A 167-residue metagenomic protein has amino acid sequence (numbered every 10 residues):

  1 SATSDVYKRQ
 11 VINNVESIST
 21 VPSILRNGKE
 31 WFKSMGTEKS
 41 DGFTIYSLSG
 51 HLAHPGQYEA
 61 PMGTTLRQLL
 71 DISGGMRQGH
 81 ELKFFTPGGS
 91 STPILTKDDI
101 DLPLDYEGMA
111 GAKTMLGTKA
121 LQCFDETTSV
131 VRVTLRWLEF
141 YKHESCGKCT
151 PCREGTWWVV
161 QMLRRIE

Functional and structural regions predicted by a protein language model:
A2-Y7: Short, small-residue-biased leader/transition segments that mark boundaries at the very start of proteins
V11, T20, I45-S47, G56-P61 (+5 more regions): Structured core elements
I18-S19, A53-G56, L66-Q68, R77-Q78 (+3 more regions): Flexible loop/turn segments at secondary-structure boundaries
R26-G79, F140: Long hydrophobic segments that form regular secondary structure
R77-M109: Terminal amphipathic helices with adjacent charged low-complexity linkers/tails
T86-S91, E139-Q161: Local cysteine-cluster metal-coordination motifs and their immediate loop/turn environment, predominantly Fe-S cluster
L102-F124: Glycine-rich and small/hydrophobic secondary-structure elements
G108, V159-E167: Non-heme iron-sulfur electron-transfer modules
